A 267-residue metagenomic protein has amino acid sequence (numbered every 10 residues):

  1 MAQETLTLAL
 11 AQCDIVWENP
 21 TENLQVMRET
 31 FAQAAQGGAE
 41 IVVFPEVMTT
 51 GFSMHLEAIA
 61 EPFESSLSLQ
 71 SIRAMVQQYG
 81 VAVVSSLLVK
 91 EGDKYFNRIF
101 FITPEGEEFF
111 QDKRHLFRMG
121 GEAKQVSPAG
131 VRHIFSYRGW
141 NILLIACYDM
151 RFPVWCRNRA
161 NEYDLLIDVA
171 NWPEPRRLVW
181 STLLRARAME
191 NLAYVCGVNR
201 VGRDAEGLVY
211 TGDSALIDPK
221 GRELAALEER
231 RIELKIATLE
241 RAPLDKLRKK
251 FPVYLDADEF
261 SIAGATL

Functional and structural regions predicted by a protein language model:
Q3-L10: Extreme N-terminal starter segment of soluble prokaryotic enzymes
A9, F100-I102, F109, A215 (+1 more regions): Conserved hydrophobic/aromatic positions in well-ordered beta-strands
Q12-W17: Short polar catalytic/cofactor-binding loops
P20-T21, R28-E107, P173-R187, A193: Cys-nucleophile CN-hydrolase/nitrilase-fold catalytic domain and related Cys-dependent amidase chemistry that acts on
E22-F31, M150-C156: Short, acidic/polar
E40-I41, I142, L165: Structural motif
E61, K90-N161, P175-T182, E240 (+2 more regions): Active-site catalytic loop in hydrolytic enzyme cores
S66-V84, M150-L234: CN hydrolase (nitrilase-like) catalytic-core segments centered on the catalytic cysteine and neighboring Lys/Glu
